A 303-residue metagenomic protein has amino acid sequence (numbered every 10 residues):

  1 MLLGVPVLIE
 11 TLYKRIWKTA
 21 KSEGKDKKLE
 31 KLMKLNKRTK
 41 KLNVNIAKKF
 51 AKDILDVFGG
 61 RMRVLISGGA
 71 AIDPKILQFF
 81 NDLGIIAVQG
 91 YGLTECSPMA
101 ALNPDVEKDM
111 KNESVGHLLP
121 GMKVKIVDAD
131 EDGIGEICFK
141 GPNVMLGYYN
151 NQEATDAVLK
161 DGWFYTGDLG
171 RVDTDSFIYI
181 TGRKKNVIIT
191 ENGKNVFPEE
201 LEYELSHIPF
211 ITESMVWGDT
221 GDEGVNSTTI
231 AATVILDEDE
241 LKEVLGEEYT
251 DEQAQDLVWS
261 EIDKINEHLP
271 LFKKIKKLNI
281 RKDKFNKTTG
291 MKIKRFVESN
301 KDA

Functional and structural regions predicted by a protein language model:
L2-V5, V124, D168, S176 (+4 more regions): Residue-level signal for inorganic ion chemistry
L3-R63, I230, L236-N266: Alpha-helical "lid/cap" subdomains adjacent to substrate-binding clefts that gate access and reposition the ligand
L42, I46-I178, K184-V187, L201 (+1 more regions): Conserved AMP-binding/adenylate-forming
A71, T220-D222, D237-D239, I280-K287: Short, internal active-site loops enriched in acidic
G92-C96, T166, E191, Q253 (+1 more regions): Ser/Thr-glycine-rich phosphate-binding loops at phosphate-binding pockets of nucleotides, nucleotide cofactors
G141, G147, L169-L271: AMP-binding/adenylate-forming catalytic core of the ANL superfamily
M215-G218, W259-A303: Conserved C-terminal "lid"/linker of ANL adenylate-forming enzymes
